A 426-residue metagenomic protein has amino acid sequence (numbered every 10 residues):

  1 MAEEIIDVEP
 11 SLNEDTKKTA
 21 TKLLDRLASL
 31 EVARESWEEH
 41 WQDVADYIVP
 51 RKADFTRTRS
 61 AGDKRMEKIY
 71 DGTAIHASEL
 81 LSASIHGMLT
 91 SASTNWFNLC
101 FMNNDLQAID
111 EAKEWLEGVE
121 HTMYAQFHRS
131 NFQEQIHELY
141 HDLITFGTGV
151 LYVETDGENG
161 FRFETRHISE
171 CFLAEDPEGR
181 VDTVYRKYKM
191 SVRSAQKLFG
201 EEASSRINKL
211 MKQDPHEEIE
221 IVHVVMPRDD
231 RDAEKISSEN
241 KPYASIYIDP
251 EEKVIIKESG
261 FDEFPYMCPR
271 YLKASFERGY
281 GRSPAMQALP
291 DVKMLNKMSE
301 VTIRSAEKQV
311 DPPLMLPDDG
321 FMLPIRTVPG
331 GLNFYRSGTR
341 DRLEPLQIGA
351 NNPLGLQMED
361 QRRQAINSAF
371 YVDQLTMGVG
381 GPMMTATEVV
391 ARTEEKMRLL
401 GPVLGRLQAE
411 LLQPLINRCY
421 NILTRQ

Functional and structural regions predicted by a protein language model:
M1-E220: Extended, helix-rich architectural segments
P10-T21, A28-S29, E154-V328: Structured, contiguous alpha/beta core segments that scaffold functional sites
I75-F101, D105-K113, M123, I256-K257 (+2 more regions): Long amphipathic alpha-helical segments
I109-L116, R129-Q133, P284-N296, L356 (+2 more regions): Generic detection of long, well-ordered alpha-helical segments
H128, K297-E300, S368-Y371: Short, intrinsically disordered, mixed-charge
